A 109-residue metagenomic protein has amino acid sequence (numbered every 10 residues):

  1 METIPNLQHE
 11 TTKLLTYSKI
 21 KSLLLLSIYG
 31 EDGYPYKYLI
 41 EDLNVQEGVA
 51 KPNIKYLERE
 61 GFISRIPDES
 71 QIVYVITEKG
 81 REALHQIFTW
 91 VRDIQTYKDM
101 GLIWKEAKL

Functional and structural regions predicted by a protein language model:
M1-S22: Short alpha-helical segments that sit at the start of domains
E2-N6, E82-L109: Amphipathic alpha-helical dimerization/coiled-coil segments that flank or bridge DNA-binding/regulatory modules
K21-L25, E82: Pre-recognition alpha-helix immediately N-terminal to the DNA-recognition helix within helix-turn-helix or winged-helix
L24-E31, F88: Short, locally clustered residues in the helix-turn-helix/winged-helix DNA-binding domain
E31-D42: Short acidic, hydrophobic short linear motifs in intrinsically disordered regions
N44-R59: Short amphipathic alpha-helical interaction segments
E58-D68: A short, conserved structural fragment
E69-F88: Basic, amphipathic "hinge/linker" alpha-helix immediately C-terminal to the N-terminal HTH DNA-binding motif
